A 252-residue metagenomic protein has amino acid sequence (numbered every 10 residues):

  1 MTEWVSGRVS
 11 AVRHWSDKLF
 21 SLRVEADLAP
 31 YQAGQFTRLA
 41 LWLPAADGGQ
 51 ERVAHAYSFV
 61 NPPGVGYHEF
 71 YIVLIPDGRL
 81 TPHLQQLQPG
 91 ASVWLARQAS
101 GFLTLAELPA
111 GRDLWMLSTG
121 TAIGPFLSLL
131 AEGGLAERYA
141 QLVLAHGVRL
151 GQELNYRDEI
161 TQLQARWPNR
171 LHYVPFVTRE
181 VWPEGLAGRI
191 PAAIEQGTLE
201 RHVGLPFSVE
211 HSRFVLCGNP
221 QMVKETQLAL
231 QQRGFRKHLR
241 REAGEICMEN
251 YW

Functional and structural regions predicted by a protein language model:
T2-A91: Ferredoxin-reductase
T2-V5, A145, L150-W252: Reductase modules of NAD(P)H-dependent flavoproteins
W94, D113, L127-S128: Acidic/glycine-rich phosphate/pyrophosphate-binding loops and surrounding catalytic core that coordinate Mg2+
A99-P109: A short, basic/flexible loop-to-alpha-helix module at the beginning of a structural domain
E107-D113, V209-E210: Short helix-loop-beta connector
L114-L117, V215: Conserved beta-strand elements of the Class I
T119-P125: Ser/Thr-glycine-rich phosphate-binding loops at phosphate-binding pockets of nucleotides, nucleotide cofactors
P125-L135: Histidine-anchored nucleotide/phosphate-binding helix
